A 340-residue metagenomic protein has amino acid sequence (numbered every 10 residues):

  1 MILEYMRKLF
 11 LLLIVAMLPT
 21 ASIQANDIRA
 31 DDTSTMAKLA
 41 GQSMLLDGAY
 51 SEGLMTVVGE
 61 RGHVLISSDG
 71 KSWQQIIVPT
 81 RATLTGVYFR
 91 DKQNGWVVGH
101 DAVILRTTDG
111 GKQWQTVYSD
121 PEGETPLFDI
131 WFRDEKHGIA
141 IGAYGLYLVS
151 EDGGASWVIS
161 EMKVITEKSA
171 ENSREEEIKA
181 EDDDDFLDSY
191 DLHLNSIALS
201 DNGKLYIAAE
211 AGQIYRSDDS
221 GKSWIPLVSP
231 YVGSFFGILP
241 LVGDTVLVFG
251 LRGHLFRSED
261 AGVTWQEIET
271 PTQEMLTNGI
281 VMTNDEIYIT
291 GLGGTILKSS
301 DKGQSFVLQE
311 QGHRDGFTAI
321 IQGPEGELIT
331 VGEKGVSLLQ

Functional and structural regions predicted by a protein language model:
M1-L9: Positively charged n-region of N-terminal signal peptides that target proteins for export
Y5, M17-L18, T245: Compositionally biased, intrinsically disordered low-complexity segments
F10-L11, D109: Sequence-pattern detector for short linear motifs and compositional/periodic biases rather than a specific fold
L11-T20: Bacterial N-terminal signal peptides
Q24-Q340: Residue-level hotspots at or immediately adjacent to binding/recognition sites across diverse folds
